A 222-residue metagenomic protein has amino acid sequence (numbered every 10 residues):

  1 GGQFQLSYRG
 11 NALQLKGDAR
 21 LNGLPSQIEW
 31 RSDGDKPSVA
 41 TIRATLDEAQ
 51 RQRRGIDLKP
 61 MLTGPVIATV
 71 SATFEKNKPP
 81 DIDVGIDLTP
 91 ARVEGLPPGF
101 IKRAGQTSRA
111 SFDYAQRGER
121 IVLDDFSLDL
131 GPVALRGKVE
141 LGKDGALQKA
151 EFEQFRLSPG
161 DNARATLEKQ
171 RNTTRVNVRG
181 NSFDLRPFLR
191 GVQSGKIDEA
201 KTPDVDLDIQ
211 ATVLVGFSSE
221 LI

Functional and structural regions predicted by a protein language model:
G1-D125, K138-I222: Membrane-proximal interfacial segments on either side of biological membranes
A134-R136: Short, surface-exposed coil-to-beta transition loops
